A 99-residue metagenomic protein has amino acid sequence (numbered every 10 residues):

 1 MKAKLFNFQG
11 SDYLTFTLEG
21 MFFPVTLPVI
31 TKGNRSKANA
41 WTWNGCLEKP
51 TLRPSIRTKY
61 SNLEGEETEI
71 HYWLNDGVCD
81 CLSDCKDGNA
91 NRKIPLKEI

Functional and structural regions predicted by a protein language model:
M1-T15, F23-I99: A short Gly-Trp-Pro
